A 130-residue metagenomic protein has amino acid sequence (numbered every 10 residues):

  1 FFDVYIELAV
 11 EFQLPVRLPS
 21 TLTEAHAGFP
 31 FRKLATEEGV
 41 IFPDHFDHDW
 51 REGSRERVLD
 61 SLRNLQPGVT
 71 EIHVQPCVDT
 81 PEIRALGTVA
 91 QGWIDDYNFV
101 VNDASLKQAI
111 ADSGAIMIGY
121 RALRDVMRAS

Functional and structural regions predicted by a protein language model:
F1-E56, R63: Catalytic domains of cell-wall/extracellular-matrix polysaccharide-remodeling enzymes, centered on de-N-acetylation
P15-P19, E71, M117-G119: A structural signal for short, well-ordered beta-strand segments and their strand-loop junctions that often border
H45-W50, S61-L62, H73, W93-Y97: Short, glycine/charged-rich beta-strand-loop motifs at protein surfaces that mediate ligand recognition and catalysis
E71-D79: Short acidic/histidine-rich active-site segments
D79-P81, V126-M127: Flexible loop/turn segments at secondary-structure boundaries
G87-S130: C-terminal domain-boundary segment and adjacent tail
